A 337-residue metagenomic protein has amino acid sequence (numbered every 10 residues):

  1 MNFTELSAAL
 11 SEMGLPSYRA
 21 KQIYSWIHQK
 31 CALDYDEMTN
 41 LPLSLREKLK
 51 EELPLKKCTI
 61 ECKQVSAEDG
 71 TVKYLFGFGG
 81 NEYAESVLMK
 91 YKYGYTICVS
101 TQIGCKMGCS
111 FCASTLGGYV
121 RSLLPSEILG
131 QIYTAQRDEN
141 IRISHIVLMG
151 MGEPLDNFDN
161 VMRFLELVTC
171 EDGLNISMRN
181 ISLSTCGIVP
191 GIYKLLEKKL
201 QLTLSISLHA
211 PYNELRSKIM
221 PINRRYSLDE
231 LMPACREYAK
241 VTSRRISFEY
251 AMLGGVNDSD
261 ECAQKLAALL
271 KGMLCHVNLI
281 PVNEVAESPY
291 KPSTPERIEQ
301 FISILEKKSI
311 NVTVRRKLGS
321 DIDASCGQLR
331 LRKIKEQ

Functional and structural regions predicted by a protein language model:
M1-A84, R236-R244, Y250-Q337: Auxiliary Fe-S-binding modules of radical SAM enzymes
S66-A67, S100-T101, S114, S184 (+1 more regions): Short linear Ser/Thr-Pro motifs
V72, A84, Y95-V99, M107 (+1 more regions): Generic beta-strand structural signal
G80-M89, Y93-G94: P-loop NTP-binding catalytic core
K90-E127: Canonical Radical SAM [4Fe-4S] cluster-binding loop centered on the CxxxCxxC motif and its immediate flanking residues
T115-H145: Conserved alpha-helical substructure of the radical SAM core
Q136-H145, G150-K308, V312: Conserved AdoMet/S-adenosylmethionine-binding subsite of the radical SAM
